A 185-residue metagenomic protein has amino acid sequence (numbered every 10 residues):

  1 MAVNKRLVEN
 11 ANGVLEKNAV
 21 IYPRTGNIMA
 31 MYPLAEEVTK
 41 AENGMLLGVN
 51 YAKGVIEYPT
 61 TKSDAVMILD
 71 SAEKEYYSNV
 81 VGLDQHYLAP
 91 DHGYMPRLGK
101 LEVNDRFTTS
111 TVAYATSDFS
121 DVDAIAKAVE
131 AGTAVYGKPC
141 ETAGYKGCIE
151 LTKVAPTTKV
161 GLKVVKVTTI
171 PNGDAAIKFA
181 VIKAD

Functional and structural regions predicted by a protein language model:
M1-D185: Surface-exposed, low-hydrophobicity beta-strand/loop segments enriched in small/polar/acidic residues
